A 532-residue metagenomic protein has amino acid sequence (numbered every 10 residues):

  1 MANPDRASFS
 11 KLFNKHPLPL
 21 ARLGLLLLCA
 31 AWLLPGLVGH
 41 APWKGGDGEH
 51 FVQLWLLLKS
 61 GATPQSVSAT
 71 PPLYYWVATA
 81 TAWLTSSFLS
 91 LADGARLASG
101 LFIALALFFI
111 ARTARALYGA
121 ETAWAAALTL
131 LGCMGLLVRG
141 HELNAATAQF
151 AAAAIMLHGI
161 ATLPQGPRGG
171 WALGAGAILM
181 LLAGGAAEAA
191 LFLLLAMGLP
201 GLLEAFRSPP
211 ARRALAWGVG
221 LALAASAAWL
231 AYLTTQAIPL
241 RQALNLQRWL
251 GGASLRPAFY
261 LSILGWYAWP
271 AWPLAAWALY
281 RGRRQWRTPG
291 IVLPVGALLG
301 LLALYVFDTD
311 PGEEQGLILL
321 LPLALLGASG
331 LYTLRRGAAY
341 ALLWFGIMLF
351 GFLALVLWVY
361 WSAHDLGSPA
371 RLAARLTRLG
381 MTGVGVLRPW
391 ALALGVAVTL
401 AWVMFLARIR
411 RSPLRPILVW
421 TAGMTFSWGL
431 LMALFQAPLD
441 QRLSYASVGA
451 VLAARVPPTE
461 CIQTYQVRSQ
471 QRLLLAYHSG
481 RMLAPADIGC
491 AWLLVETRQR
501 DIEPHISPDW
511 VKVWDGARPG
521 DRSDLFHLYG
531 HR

Functional and structural regions predicted by a protein language model:
M1-L33, R212-A222: Start-transfer (signal-anchor) and selected internal transmembrane alpha helices of multi-pass inner/ER membrane
P19-L23, I110-G132, F150: Transmembrane-helix signature of polytopic, membrane-embedded enzymes that assemble or transfer cell-envelope glycans
V38-Q53, A62-V77, D93, L443-Y445: Extracytoplasmic catalytic/substrate-binding loops of multi-pass membrane glycan-assembly enzymes
H50-L58, A175-E313, P322-L325, Y340-W390: Transmembrane-lumen/periplasm boundary regions of multi-pass, lipid-linked membrane glycan transferases
L97-L117, I155: Transmembrane-helix motifs of polytopic, lipid-linked glycan transferases
R115-E121, A153-L181, G282, L331-L334: Membrane-interface transmembrane helices that cradle and orient dolichyl/undecaprenyl
G135-Q149, A186: Short acidic/glycine- and proline-prone juxtamembrane loop motifs at membrane-interface regions of multi-pass membrane
L392-A407, L414-Y529: Short periplasmic/luminal acceptor-recognition loop of GT-C membrane glycosyltransferases, typified by
